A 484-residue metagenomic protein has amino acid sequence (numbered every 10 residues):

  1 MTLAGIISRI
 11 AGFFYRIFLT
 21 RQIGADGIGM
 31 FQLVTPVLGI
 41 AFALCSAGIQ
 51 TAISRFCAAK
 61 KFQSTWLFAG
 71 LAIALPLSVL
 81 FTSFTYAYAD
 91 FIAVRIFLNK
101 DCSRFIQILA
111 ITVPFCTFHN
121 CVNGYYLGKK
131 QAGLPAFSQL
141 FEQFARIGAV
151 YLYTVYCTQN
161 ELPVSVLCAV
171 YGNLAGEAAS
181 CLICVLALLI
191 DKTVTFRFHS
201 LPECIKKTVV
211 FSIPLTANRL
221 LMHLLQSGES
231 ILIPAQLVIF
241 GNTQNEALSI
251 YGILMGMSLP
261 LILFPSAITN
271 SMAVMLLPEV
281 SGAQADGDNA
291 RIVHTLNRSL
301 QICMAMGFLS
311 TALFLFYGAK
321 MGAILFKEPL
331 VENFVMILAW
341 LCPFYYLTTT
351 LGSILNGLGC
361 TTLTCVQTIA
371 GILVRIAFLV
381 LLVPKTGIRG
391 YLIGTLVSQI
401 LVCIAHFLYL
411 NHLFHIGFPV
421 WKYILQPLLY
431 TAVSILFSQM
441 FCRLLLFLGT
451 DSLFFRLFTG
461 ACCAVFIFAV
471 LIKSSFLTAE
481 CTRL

Functional and structural regions predicted by a protein language model:
M1-G12, G172-S180, C184, L188 (+1 more regions): Transmembrane helical elements of multi-pass membrane transporters/channels
M1-Q50, V79-T82, Y86, T112 (+2 more regions): Signature of the first transmembrane helix
S46-K61, I262-D286, V293: Helix-loop junctions and terminal segments of transmembrane helices in multi-pass membrane transport/translocation
A69-R95, V293-F344, I376-A377: Alpha-helical transmembrane segments of multi-pass membrane transport and lipid-handling proteins
C116-S138, W340-A370, L381: Membrane-interface junctions at transmembrane-helix termini in multi-pass inner-membrane proteins
S138-L152, N160-I190, A370-V374, I388-Y409 (+1 more regions): Hydrophobic alpha-helical transmembrane segments
L162-V170, V185-L220, G287-A290, H412-L428: Interhelical loop/hinge segments that connect adjacent transmembrane helices in multipass membrane
M440-L484: Membrane-proximal transmembrane or re-entrant/amphipathic helices at the cytosolic face
